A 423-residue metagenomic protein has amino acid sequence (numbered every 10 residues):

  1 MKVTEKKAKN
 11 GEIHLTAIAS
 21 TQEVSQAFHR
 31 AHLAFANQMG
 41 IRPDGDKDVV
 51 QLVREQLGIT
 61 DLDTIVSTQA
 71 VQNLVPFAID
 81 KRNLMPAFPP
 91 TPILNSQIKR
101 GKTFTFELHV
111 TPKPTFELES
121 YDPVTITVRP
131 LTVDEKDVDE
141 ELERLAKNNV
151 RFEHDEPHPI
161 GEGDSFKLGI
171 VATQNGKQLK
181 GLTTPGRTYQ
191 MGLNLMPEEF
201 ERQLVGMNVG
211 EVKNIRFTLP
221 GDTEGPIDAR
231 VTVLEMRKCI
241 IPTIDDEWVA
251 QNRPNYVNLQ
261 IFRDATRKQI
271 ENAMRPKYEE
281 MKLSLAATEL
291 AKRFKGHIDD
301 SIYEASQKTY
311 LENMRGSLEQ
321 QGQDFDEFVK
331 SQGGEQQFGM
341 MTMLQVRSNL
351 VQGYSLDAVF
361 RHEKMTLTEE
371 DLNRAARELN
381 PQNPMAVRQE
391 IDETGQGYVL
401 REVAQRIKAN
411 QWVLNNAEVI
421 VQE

Functional and structural regions predicted by a protein language model:
M1-S67, G206, I215-E423: Extended, charged alpha-helical "arm"/coiled-coil substrate-binding scaffolds, typified by the C-terminal helical
I59-N95, T173-V231, G334-E335, E378-P384 (+1 more regions): Peptidyl-prolyl cis-trans isomerase
P86-I93, L145-P157, G161: Phosphate-interacting basic helix/loop segments used at nucleotide- and nucleic-acid interfaces
F104-V110: C-terminal edge-of-domain segments
V110, D164-N175, V231: A short beta-strand signature
T111-V150: Internal alpha/beta scaffold segment
